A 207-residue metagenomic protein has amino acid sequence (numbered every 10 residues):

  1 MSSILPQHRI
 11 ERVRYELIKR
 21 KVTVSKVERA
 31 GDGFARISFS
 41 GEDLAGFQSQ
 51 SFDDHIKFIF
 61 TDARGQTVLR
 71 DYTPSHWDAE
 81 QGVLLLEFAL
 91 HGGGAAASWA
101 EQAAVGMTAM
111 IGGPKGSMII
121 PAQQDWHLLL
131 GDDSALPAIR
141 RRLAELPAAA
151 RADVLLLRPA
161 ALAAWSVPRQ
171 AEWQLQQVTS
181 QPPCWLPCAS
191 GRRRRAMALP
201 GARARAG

Functional and structural regions predicted by a protein language model:
M1-Q7: OB/S1-fold single-stranded nucleic-acid-binding modules and their adjacent gly/ser/pro-rich low-complexity linkers
R9, R14, I18-E101: Ferredoxin-reductase
A95-G207: FNR/FR-type flavoprotein reductase catalytic core
